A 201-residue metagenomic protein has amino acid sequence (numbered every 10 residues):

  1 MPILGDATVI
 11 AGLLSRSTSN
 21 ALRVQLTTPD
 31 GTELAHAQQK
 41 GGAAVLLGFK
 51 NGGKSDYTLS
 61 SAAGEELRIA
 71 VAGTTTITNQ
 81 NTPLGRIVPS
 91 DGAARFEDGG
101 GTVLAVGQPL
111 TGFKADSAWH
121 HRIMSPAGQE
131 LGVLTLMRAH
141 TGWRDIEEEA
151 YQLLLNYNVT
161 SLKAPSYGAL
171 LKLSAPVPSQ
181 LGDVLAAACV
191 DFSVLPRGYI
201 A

Functional and structural regions predicted by a protein language model:
M1-D56, T82-P83, D91-A93, G99-A201: Low-complexity or membrane-interfacial segments used for flexible interactions
S55-P83, P89: Hydrophobic/aromatic-rich structural module bridging two neighboring secondary-structure elements via a short loop
